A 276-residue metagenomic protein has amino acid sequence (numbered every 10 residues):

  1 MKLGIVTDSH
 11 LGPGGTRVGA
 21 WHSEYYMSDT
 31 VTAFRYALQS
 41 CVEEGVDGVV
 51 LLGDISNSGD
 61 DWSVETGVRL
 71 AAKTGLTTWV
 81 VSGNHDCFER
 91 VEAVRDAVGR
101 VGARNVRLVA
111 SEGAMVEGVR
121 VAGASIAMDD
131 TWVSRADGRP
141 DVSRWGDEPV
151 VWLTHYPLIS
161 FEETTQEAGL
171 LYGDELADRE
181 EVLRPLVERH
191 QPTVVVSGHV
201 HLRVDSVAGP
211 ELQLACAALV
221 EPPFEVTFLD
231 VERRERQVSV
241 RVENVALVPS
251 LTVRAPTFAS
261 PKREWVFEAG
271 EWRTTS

Functional and structural regions predicted by a protein language model:
M1-E65, G146: N-terminal active-site segment of His-dependent metallophosphoesterases
M1-I5, P13, G113-G123, W145-V151 (+2 more regions): Beta-strand-turn-beta hairpins that frame and shape the catalytic cleft of phosphate-ester-processing enzymes
I5-T7, G48-D54, T78-N84, V109 (+5 more regions): Active-site neighborhood of phospho(di)ester-bond hydrolases with catalytic His/Asp-centered motifs
S9-T32, F88-R100, D130-S134, E167-Y172: Acidic/histidine-rich helix-loop elements that form or flank divalent-metal/phosphate-binding sites at the catalytic
H10-G15, N57-W62, N84-E92, E112-M115 (+4 more regions): Active-site environment of divalent metal-dependent phosphoester hydrolases
H22-Y25, E148-T193: Active-site-proximal segments of metal-dependent phosphoesterases and phosphodiesterases across multiple
E65-R144, F228: Extended active-site neighborhood of metal-dependent phosphoesterases/phosphodiesterases
R203-S276: Binuclear metal-dependent phosphoesterase catalytic core
